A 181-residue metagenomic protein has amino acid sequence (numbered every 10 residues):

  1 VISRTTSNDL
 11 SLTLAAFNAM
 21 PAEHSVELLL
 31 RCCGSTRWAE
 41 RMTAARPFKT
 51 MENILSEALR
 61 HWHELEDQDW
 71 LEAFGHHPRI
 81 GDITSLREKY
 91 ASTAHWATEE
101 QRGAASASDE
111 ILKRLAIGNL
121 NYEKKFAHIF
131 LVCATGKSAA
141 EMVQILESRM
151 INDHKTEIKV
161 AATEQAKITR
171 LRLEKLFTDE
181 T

Functional and structural regions predicted by a protein language model:
I2-G118, K167-T181: Aromatic-anchored, charged helix-turn/loop surface patch used as a conserved interaction hotspot
A104-T181: C-terminal non-catalytic interaction appendages of large macromolecular assemblies
